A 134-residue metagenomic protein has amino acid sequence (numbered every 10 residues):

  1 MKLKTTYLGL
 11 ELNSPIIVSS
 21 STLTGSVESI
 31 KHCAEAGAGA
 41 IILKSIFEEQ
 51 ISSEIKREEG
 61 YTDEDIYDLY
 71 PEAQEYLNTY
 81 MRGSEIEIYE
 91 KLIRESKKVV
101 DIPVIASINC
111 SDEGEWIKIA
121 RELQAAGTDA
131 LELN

Functional and structural regions predicted by a protein language model:
K2-N134: Active-site entrance/lid segments in N-terminal catalytic domains of soluble metabolic enzymes
